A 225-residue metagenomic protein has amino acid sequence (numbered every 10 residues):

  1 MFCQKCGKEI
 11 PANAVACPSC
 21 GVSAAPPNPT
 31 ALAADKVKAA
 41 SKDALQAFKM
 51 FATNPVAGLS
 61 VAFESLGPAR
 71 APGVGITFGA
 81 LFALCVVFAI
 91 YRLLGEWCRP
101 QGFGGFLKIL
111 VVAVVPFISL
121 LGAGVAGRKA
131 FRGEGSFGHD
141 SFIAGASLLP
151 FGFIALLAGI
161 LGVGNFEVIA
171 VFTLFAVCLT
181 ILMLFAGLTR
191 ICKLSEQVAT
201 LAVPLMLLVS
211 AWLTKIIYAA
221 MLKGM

Functional and structural regions predicted by a protein language model:
M1-A31: Cys/His-rich metal-coordination motifs, chiefly Zn-binding "fingers/knuckles"
T30-G138: Selected alpha-helical membrane-embedding segments in polytopic membrane proteins
A83-C85, F153, L208-T214: Aromatic-anchored segments of alpha-helical transmembrane domains
K108-V112, D140-A155, L205-L208: Transmembrane alpha-helical segments of multi-pass membrane proteins
S119, A146-V163, K223-G224: C-terminal halves and exits of single transmembrane alpha-helices
S119-G124, P150, I181-F185, T214: Alpha-helical transmembrane segments of polytopic integral membrane proteins, especially the permease/helical cores
G133, F137-D140, L188, C192-K193: Amphipathic, cytosolic membrane-interfacial segments at TM-TM junctions
A158-M225: Terminal transmembrane helical module of multi-pass membrane proteins
